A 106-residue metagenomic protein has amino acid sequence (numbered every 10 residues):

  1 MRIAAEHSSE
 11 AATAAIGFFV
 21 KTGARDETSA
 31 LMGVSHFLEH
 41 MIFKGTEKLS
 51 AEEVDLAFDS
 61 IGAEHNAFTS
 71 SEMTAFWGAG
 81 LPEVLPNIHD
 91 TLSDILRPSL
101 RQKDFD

Functional and structural regions predicted by a protein language model:
M1-E53, W77-G80, D90: His/Glu-rich zincin catalytic helix
V20, T46-E47, E53-D106: Acidic/histidine-enriched segments that form metal/cofactor-coordinating and catalytic pocket/exosite environments
